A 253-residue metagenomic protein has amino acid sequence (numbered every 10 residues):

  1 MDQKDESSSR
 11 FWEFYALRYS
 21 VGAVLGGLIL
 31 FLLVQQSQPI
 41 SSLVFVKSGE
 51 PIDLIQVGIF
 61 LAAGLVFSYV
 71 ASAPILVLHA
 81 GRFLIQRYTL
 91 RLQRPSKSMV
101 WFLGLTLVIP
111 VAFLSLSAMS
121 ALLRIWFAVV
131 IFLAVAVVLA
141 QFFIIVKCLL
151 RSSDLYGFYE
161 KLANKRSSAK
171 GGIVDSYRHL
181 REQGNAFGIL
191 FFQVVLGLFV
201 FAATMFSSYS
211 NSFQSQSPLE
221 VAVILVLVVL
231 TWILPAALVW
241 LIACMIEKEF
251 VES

Functional and structural regions predicted by a protein language model:
M1-L17, F45-V46, K161-I173, F250-S253: N-terminal juxtamembrane cytosolic/stromal segments of multi-pass membrane proteins
F14-P39, D53-Q86, K97-K161, D175-E249: Alpha-helical transmembrane segments and immediately adjacent membrane-interfacial amphipathic helices
Q38-K47: Extended intrinsically disordered, low-complexity coil regions enriched in Ser, Thr, Gly, Ala and often Pro
Y88-Q93: Amphipathic, cytosolic membrane-interfacial segments at TM-TM junctions
